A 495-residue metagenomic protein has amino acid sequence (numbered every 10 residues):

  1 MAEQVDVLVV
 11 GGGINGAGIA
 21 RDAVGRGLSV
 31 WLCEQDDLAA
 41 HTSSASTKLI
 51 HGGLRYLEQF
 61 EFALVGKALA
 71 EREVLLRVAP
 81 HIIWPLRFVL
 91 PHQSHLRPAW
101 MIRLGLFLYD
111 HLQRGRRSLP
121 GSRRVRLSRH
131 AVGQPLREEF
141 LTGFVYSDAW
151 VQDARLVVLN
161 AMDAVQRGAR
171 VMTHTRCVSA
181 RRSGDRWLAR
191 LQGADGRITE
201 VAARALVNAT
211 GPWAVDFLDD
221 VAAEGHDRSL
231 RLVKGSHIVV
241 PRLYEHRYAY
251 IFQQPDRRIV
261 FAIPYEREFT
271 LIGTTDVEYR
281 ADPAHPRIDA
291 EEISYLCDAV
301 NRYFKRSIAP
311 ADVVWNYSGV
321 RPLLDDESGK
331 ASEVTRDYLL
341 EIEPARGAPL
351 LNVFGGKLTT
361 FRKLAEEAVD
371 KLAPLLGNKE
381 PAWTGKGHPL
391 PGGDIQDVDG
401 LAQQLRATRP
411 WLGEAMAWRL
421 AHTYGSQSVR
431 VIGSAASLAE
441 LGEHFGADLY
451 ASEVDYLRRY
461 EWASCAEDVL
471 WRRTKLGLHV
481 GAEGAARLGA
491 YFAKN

Functional and structural regions predicted by a protein language model:
A2-G13: Beta1/beta-strand and adjacent pyrophosphate-binding region of the FAD-binding site in flavoprotein oxidoreductases
E3-V5, G196-A205: Core beta-strand elements of the Rossmann-like FAD/NAD(P) dinucleotide-binding domain in flavoenzyme oxidoreductases
V10, V201-G211: Short hydrophobic core segments
V24-S44: Glycine-rich FAD pyrophosphate-binding loop
K48-V132: Dinucleotide-binding Rossmann-like beta1-alpha1 core, especially the glycine-rich loop that anchors the ADP
S147, D153-R155, D163, A222 (+6 more regions): C-terminal catalytic lobe of FAD-dependent flavoproteins
T173-W187: A conserved short coil-to-beta-strand element within the FAD-binding core of flavoproteins
N208-A223: Flavin (primarily FAD) binding-site architecture
